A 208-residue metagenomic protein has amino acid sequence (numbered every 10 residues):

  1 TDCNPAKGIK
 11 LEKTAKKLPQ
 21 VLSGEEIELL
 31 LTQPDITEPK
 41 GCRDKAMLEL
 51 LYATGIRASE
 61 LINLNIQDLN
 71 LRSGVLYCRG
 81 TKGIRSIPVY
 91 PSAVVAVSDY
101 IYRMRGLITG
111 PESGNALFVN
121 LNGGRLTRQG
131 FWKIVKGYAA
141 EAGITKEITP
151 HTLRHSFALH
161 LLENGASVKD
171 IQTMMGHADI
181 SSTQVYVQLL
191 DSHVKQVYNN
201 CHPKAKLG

Functional and structural regions predicted by a protein language model:
T1-G208: Conserved catalytic core of the tyrosine transesterase superfamily
